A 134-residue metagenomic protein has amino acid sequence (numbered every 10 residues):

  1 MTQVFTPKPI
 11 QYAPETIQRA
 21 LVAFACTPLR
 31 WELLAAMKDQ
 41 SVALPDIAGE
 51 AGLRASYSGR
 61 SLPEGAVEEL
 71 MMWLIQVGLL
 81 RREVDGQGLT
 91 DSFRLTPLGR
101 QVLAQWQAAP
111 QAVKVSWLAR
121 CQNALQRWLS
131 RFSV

Functional and structural regions predicted by a protein language model:
M1-F5, A108, S133-V134: Long, compositionally biased intrinsically disordered regions
Q3-S41: Short alpha-helical segments that sit at the start of domains
V42-L53: Short acidic, hydrophobic short linear motifs in intrinsically disordered regions
R54-G59: Short, basic interhelical loop/turn and adjoining N-cap of the next helix at nucleic-acid- or acidic-partner-contacting
R60-V77: Short amphipathic alpha-helical interaction segments
I75-D85: A short, conserved structural fragment
V84-A104: Accessory beta->alpha helical hairpin/"wing" motif in late/C-terminal subdomains of nucleic-acid enzymes
P97-R131: Short, amphipathic alpha-helical interaction segments positioned at domain boundaries
